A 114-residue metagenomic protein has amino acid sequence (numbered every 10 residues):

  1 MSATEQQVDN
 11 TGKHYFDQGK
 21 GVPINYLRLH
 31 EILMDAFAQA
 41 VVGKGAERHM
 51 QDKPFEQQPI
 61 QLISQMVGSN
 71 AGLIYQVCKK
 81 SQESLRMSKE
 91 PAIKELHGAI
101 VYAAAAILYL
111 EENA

Functional and structural regions predicted by a protein language model:
M1-A114: Intrinsically disordered, low-complexity regulatory regions that flank transcription factor DNA-binding cores
